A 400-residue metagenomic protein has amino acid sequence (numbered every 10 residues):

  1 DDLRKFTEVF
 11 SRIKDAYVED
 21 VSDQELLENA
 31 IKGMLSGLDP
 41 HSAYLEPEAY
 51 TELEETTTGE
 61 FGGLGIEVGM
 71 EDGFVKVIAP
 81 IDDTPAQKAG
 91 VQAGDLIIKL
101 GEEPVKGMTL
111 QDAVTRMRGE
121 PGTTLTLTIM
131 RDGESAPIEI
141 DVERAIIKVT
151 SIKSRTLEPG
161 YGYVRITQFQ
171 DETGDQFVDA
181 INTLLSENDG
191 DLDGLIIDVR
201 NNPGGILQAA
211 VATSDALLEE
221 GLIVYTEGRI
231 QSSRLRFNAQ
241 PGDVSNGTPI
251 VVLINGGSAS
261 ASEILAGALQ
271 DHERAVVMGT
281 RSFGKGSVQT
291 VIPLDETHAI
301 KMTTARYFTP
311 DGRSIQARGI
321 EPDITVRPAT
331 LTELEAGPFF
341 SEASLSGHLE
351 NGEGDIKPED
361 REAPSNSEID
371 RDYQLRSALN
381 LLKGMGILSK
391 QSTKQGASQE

Functional and structural regions predicted by a protein language model:
D1-A16, S22, G37-G65, E71-F74 (+2 more regions): Glycine-biased strand-turn-strand hairpin within the trypsin-fold
D2, F6, K14-D23, K76-P80 (+2 more regions): Cleft-lining beta-strand/loop regions that shape enzyme active-site pockets
V9, A30, I66, L127 (+5 more regions): Residue-level signature of catalytic and energy-coupling elements of molecular machines, predominantly ATP/GTP-dependent
Y17-I78, G122-T126, M130-D141, K148-I152 (+1 more regions): Extended, small/polar residue-biased N-terminal targeting/export presequences and adjacent propeptide/linker tracts
G256-A259, G267, D271-V277, R281-P322 (+1 more regions): Acidic, polar loop-rich interaction surfaces within structured domains
R306, D311-E400: Conserved functional hotspot residues or short segments at active or partner-binding sites across diverse domains
